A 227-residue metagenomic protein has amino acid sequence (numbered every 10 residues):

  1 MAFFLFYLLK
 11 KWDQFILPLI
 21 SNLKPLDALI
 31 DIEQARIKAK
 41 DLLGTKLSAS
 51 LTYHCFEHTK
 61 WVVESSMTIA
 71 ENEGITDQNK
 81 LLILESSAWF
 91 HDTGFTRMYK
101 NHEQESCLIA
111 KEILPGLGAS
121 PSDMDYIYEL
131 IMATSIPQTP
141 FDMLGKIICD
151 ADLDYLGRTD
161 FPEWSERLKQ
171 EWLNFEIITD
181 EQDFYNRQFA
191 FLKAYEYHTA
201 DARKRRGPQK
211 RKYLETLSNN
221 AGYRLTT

Functional and structural regions predicted by a protein language model:
M1-L8: Hydrophobic alpha-helical signal peptides and transmembrane signal-/tail-anchor segments that drive secretory-pathway
W12, I16-L19, L23, I30 (+4 more regions): Divalent metal-dependent phosphate-bond-processing catalytic cores, especially two-metal-ion Mg2+/Mn2+ enzymes that act
D31, A35-S48: Short glycine- and acidic-rich boundary segments immediately preceding or forming the N-terminal edge of structured
A35-A39, E73, E103: Short catalytic/metal-binding and nucleic-acid-binding patches
V62, H102-L117: An active-site-proximal "capping" alpha-helix that borders the catalytic cofactor pocket
N79-R97, H102, S106, Y128-S135: His-Asp-centered metal-binding catalytic motifs of divalent-metal-dependent phosphohydrolases/nucleases
